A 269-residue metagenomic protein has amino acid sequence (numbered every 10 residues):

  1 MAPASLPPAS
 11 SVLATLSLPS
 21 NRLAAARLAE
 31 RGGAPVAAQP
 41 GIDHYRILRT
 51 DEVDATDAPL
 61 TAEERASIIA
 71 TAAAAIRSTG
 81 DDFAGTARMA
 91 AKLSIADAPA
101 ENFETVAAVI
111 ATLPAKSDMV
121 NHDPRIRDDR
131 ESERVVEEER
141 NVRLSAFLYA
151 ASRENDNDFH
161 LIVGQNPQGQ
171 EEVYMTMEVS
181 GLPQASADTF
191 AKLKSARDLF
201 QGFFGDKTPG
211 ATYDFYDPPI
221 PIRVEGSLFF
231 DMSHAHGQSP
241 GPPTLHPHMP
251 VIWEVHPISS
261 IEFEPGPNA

Functional and structural regions predicted by a protein language model:
A2-A269: OB-fold and OB-like single-stranded nucleic-acid-recognition modules and their adjacent interaction interfaces
